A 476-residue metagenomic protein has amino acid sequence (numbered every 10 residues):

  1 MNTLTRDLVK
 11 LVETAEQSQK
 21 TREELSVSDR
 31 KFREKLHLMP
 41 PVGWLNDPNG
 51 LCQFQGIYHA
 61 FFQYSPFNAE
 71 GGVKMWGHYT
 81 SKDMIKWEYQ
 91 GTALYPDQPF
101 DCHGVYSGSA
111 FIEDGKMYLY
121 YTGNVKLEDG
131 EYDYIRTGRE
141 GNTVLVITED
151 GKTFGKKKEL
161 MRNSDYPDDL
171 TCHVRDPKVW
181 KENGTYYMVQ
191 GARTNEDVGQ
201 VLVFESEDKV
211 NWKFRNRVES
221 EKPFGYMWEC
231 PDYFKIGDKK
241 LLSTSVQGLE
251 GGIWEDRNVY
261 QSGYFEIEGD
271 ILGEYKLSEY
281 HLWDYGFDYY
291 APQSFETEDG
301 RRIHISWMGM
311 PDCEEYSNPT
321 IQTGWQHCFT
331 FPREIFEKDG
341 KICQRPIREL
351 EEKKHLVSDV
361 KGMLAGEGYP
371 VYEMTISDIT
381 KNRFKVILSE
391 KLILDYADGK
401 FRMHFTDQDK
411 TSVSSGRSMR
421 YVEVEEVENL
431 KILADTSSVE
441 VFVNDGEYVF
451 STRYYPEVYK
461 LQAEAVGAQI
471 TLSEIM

Functional and structural regions predicted by a protein language model:
M1-D176, K181-F224, G237-Y285, M308-V357 (+3 more regions): Beta-rich carbohydrate-recognition and catalytic domains
S18-E24, Y260-M476: Beta-rich accessory regions
A110, Y233, S294: Catalytic nucleophile loop of clan PA
W228-P231, Y290-P292: Repeated scaffold domains used in trafficking and secretory/extracellular systems, primarily beta-propellers
F234-G237, I470: Juxtamembrane/interface motifs at transmembrane-helix termini
